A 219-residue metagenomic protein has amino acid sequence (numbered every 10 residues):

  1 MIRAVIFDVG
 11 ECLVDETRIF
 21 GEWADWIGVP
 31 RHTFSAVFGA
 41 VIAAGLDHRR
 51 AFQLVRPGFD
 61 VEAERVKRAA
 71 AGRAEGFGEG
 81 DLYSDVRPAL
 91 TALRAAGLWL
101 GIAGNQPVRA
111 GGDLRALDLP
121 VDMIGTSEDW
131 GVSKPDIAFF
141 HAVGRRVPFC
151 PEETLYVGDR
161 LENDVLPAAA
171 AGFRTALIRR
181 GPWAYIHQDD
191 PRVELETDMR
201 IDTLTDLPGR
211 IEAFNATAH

Functional and structural regions predicted by a protein language model:
M1-T91, A96-L98, P107-G111: N-terminal helical cap/lid subdomain that shapes the substrate entry/recognition surface in HAD-like hydrolases
M1-V5, R87, T91-H219: Asp-based, Mg2+/Mn2+-dependent phosphohydrolase catalytic module
